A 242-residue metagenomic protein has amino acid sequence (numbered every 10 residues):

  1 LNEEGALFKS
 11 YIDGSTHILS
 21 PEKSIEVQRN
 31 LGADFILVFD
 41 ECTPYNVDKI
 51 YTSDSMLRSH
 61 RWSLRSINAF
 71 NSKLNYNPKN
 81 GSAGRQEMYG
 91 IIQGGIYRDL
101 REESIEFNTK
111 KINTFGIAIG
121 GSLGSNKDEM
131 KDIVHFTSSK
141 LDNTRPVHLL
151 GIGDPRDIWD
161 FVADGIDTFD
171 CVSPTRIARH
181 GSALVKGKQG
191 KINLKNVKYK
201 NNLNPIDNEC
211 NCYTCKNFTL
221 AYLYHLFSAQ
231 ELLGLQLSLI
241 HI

Functional and structural regions predicted by a protein language model:
L1-S82, V197-K200: Non-catalytic, usually N-terminal nucleic-acid engagement modules in DNA/RNA processing proteins
Y45-K49, S53, G116-S122, L232: Glycine- and acidic
K49-H60, N68-A69, D99-K111, S228-L235: Short, electropositive alpha-helical surface patch
L57, K73, N77, A83 (+2 more regions): Glycine-rich phosphate/ribose-binding loops and adjacent secondary-structure elements that form binding surfaces
P205-L226: Cys/His-rich short segments
D207-N211, L232-S238: A ubiquitous short alpha-helical element
I240-I242: Conserved small/polar residues in nucleotide/adenosyl-binding loops
